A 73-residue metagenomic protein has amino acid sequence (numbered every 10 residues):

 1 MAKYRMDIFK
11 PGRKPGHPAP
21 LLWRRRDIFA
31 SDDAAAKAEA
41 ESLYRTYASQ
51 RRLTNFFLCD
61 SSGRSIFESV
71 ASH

Functional and structural regions predicted by a protein language model:
M1-R24: Short aromatic-glycine-(Arg/Gly/Cys) micro-motifs in beta-strand/loop hairpins
M6, A40, F56-L58: Hydrophobic beta-strand residues in large extracellular and virion-surface proteins
G16, A38, E68: Short acidic, gly/pro-rich beta-turn/loop elements at beta-sheet edges and active-site/ligand-binding grooves
L21-D33: A short, exposed loop/beta-hairpin motif centered on an aromatic-Gly-Thr core
S31-S49: A short, charged, amphipathic alpha-helix used as a generic interaction element across diverse proteins
R45-H73: Short, mixed-charge low-complexity intrinsically disordered segments
